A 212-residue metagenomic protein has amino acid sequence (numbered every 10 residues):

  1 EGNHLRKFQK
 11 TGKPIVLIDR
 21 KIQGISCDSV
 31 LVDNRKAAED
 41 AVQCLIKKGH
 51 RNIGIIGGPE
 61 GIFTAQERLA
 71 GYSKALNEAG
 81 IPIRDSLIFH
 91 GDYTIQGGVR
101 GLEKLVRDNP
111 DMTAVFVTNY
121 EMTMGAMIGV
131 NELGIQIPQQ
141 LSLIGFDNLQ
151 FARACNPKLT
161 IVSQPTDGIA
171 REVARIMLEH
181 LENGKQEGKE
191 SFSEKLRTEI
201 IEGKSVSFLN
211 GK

Functional and structural regions predicted by a protein language model:
E1-Q43, K47, R107, D111 (+1 more regions): Alpha-helical recognition/docking segments in bacterial nutrient-uptake and carbohydrate-utilization systems
G2-N3, R20, S29-D40, I56-G101 (+4 more regions): Hinge/beta->alpha junction and helix N-cap segments in small-molecule ligand-binding domains
Q9, N77, N131: Anion (oxyanion) recognition and catalysis
V30, E103-G211: Flexible loop/turn connectors
L45-I53, V115: A conserved helix-loop-strand patch within extracytoplasmic ligand-binding domains of the periplasmic binding
R51-N52, I83-L87, I137-L143: Short acidic capping loops at alpha-helix termini that bridge into adjacent secondary structure
